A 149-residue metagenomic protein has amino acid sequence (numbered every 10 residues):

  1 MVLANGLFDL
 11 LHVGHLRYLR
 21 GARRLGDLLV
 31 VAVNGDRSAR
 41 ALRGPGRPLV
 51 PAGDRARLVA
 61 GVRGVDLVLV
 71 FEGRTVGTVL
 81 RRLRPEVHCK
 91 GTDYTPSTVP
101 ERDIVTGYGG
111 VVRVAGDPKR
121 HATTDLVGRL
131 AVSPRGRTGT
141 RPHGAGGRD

Functional and structural regions predicted by a protein language model:
M1-D149: Nucleotidyltransferase catalytic core that binds NTPs
